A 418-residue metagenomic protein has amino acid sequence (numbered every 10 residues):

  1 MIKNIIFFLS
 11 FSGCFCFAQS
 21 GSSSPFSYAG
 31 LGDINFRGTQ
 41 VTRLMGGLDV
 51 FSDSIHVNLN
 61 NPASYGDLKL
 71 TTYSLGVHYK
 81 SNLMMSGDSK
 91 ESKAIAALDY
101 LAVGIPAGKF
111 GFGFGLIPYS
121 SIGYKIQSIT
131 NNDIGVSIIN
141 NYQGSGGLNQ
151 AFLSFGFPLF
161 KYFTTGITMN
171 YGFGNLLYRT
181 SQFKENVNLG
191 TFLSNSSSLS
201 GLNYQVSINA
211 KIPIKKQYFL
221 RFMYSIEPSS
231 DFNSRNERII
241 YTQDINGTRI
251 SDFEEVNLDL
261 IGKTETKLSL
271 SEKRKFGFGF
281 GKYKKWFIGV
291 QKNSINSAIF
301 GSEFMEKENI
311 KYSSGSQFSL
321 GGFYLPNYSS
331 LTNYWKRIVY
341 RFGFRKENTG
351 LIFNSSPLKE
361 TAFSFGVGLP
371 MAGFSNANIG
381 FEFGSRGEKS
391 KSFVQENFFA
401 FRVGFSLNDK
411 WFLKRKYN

Functional and structural regions predicted by a protein language model:
M1-P25, N418: Bacterial Sec-dependent N-terminal signal peptides
Q19-N418: Subset of outer-membrane beta-barrel
